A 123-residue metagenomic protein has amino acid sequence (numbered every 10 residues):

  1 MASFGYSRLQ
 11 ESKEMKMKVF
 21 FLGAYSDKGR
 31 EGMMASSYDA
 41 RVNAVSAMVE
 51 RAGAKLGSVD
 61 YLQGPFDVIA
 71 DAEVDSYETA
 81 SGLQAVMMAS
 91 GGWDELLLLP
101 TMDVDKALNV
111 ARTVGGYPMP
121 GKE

Functional and structural regions predicted by a protein language model:
M1, A70, L97: Short, flexible active-site loop motifs that bind/organize anionic cofactors or intermediates
S3-E50, K55-G57, V104-E123: Short S/T/G/P-rich N-terminal loop/turn motif that feeds into the first structured element of a domain
R8-E11, G64, G92: Exposed, low-complexity/repetitive linear segments and helix-based recognition motifs, biased toward charged/polar
F20-A24, D60-Q84: Short, well-ordered beta-strand segments in beta-rich or mixed alpha/beta enzyme and ligand-binding folds
Y38, L62, F66, M87 (+3 more regions): Flexible domain-boundary/linker segments
G53-D60, E95-L97: A short linear hydrophobic-aromatic micro-motif
G64, V74, T79, L97 (+2 more regions): Juxtamembrane helix-loop transition sites at the ends of transmembrane segments in multi-pass membrane proteins
E73-K106: An amphipathic, aromatic/His-enriched active-site/gating alpha helix that lines ligand/cofactor pockets
